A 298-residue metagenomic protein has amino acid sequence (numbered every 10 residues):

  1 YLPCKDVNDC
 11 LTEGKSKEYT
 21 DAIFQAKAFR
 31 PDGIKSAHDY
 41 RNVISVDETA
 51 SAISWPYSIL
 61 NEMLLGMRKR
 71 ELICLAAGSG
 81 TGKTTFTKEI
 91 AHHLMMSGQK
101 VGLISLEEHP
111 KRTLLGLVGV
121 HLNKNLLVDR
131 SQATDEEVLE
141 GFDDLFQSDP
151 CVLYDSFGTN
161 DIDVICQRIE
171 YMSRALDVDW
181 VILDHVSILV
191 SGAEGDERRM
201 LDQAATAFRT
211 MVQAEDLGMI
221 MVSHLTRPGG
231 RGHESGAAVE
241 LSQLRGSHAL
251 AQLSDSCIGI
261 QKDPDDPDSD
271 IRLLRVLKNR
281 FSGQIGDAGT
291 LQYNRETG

Functional and structural regions predicted by a protein language model:
Y1-Y40, V46: TOPRIM fold recognition
D32-K124, D143, I285: The Walker A/P-loop phosphate-binding site
E62, H93, G98-D177, S191 (+1 more regions): Cytosolic-facing regulatory segments adjacent to core modules
G116, R199-G298: Phosphate-binding/switch region of NTP-binding enzymes
W180: Hydrophobic "anchor" residues on beta-strands that sit immediately upstream of conserved functional sites
V186: Conserved Walker B
V190-E197: Conserved ATPase-coupling elements of RecA-like P-loop NTPase cores
